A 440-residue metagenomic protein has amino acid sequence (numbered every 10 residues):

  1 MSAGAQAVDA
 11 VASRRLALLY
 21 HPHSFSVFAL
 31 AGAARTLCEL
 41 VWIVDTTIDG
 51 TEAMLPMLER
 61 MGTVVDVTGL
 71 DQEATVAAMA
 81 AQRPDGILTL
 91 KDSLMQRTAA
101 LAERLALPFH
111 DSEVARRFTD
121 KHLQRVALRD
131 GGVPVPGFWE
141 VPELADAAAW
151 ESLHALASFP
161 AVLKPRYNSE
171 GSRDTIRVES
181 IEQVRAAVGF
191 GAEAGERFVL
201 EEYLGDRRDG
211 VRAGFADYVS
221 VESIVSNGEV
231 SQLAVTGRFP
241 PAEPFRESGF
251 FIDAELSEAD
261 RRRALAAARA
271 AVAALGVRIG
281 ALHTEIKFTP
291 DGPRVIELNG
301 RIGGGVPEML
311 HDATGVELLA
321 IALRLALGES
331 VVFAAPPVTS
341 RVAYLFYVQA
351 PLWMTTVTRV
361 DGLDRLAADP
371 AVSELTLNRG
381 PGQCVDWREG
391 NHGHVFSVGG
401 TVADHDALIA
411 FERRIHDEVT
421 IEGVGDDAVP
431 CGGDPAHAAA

Functional and structural regions predicted by a protein language model:
M1-V114, L123, A145, G328 (+3 more regions): ATP-binding N-terminal substructure of ATP-dependent carboxylate-amine bond-forming enzymes
A78-P84, A155-A157, A194: Glycine-rich phosphate-binding loop signature in dinucleotide/nucleotide-binding domains
R104-T175: A conserved helix-loop-beta module that forms one wall/lid of the active-site cleft in ATP-utilizing catalytic domains
P134-P136, P160-L163, T175-G214, Y218 (+2 more regions): Conserved ATP-binding module of the ATP-grasp superfamily
G205, V211-V277, A281, N299-I321 (+1 more regions): ATP-dependent carboxylate/phosphate-activation module, predominantly the ATP-grasp catalytic core and closely related
V225-V230, F288-D291, A350-P351: Short acidic-glycine loop/turn motifs at beta-strand connectors
V277-P290, C431-P435: A short glycine-rich, hydrophobically flanked beta-strand micro-motif that places a catalytic Asp/Glu for divalent metal
F333-P370: A glycine-rich beta-turn/hairpin centered on an aromatic-Pro dipeptide
